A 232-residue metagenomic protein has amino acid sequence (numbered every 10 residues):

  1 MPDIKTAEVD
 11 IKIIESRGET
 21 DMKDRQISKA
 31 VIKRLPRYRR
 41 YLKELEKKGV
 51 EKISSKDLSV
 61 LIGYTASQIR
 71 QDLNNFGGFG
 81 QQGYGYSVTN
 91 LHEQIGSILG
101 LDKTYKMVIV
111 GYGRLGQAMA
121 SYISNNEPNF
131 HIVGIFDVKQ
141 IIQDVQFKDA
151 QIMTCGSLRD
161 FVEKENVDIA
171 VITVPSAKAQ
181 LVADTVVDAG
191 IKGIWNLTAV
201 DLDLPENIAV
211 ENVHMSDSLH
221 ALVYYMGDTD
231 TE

Functional and structural regions predicted by a protein language model:
M1-S16: Intrinsically disordered, Lys/Arg-rich N-terminal extensions and targeting peptides of nucleic-acid-associated proteins
K12-E51: Extreme N-terminal segment that seeds HTH/winged-HTH DNA-binding domains in transcriptional regulators
Y38-E46, D149-E232: Phosphate-bearing ligand-interacting subdomains that bind or position ATP/ADP/UDP/GDP/NAD(P) or nucleotide-linked
K52, K56, L61-T104: HTH-adjacent hinge/linker in prokaryotic transcriptional regulators
Y112: Glycine-rich Rossmann-fold phosphate-binding loop(s) that bind the pyrophosphate of adenine dinucleotide cofactors
L115: Hydrophobic/small residue at the entry helix of a nucleotide-binding pocket
N126-K148: NAD(P)-binding Rossmann-fold cofactor-contacting core
